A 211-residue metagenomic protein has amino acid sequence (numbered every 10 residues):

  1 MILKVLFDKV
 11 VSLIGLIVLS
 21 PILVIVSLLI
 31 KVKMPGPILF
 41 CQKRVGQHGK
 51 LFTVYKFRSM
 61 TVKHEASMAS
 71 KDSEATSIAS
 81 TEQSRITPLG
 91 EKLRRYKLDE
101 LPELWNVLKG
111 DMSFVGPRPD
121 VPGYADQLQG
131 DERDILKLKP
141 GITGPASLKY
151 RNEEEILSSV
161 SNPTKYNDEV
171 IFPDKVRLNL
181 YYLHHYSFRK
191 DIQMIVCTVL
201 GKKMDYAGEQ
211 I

Functional and structural regions predicted by a protein language model:
M1-H64, Y182-I211: A hydrophobic, helix-centered structural microdomain
M1-I2, S77, T81-R85, E100 (+1 more regions): Juxtamembrane loop-helix boundary motifs flanking transmembrane segments in multi-pass membrane proteins
K9, R85, D174-V176: N-terminal alpha-helical segment
F40-R85, A146-F172: Short, glycine-rich, amphipathic interfacial segments at transmembrane boundaries or analogous
R94-E103: Short acidic-aromatic low-complexity motifs
W105-I211: Hydrophobic structural segments characteristic of membrane proteins
